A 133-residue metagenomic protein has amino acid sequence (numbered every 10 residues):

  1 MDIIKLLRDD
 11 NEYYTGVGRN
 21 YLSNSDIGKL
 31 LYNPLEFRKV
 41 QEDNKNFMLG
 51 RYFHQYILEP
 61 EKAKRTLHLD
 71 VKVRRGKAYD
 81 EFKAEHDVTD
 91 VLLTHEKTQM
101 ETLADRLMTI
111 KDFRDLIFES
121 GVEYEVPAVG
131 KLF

Functional and structural regions predicted by a protein language model:
M1-F133: Metal-dependent nuclease catalytic cores that hydrolyze phosphodiester bonds in DNA/RNA, characterized by
